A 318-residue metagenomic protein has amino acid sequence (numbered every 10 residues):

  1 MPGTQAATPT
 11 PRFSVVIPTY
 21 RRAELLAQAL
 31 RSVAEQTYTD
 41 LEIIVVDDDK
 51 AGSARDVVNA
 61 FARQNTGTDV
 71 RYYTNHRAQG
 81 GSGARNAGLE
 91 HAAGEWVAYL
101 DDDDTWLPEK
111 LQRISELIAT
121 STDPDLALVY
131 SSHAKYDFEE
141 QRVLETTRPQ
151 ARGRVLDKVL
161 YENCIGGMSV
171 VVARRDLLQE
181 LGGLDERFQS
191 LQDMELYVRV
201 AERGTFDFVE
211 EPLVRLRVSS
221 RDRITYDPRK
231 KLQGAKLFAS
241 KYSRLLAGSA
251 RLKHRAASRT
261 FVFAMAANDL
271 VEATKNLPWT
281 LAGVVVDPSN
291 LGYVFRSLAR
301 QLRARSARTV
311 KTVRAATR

Functional and structural regions predicted by a protein language model:
M1-A7, Q36, M265-R318: Membrane-interface aromatic/basic loop that binds lipid-linked glycans or pyrophosphate carriers, typified by
M1-Q233: Nucleotide-sugar donor-binding/catalytic module of glycosyltransferases that assemble extracellular/cell-envelope
I43-I44, T68, P124, D207-E210 (+4 more regions): Generic macromolecular interface patches on structured domains
V129, K253, L291-V294: Short, flexible loop/turn segments with low-complexity composition
P212-S219, I224-R251, E272-G283: Catalytic core of nucleotide-sugar-dependent glycosyltransferases
R229-R259, V286, A304-R318: C-terminal, non-catalytic tails of nucleotide-sugar-dependent glycosyltransferases
T260-A264: Conserved small-residue packing positions in alpha-helical repeats and bundles
